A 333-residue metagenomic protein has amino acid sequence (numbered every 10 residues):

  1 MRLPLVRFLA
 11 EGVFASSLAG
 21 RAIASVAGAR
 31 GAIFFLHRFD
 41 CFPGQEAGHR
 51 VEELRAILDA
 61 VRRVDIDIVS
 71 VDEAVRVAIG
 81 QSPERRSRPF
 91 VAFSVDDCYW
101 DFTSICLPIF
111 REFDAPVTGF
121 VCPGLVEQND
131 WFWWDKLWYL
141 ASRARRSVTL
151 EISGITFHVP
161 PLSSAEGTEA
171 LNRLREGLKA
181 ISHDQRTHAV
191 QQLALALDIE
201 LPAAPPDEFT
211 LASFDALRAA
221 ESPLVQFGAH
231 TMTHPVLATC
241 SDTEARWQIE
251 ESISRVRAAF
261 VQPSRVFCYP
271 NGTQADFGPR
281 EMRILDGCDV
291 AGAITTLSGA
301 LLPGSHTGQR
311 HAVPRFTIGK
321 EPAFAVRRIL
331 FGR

Functional and structural regions predicted by a protein language model:
M1-S94, D101, F132-A141, S147-T149 (+3 more regions): C-terminal active-site subregion of NodB/CE4 polysaccharide deacetylases
V13, R21-G28, N129-P223: Extended, charge-rich helix/loop segments that form flexible, surface "patches" used to engage negatively charged
I57, I109-E112, D215-S222: Catalytic-core regions built around general acid/base machinery
C98-C106: Di-metal (Zn2+ and/or Mg2+/Mn2+) metal-binding site signature of metallo-dependent hydrolases with the MBL/beta-CASP
I105-P123: A short alpha/beta connector and helix-capping loop motif
T118-F120, G228, A291-I294: Structural detector of well-ordered beta-strand residues that form the stable sheet scaffold of enzyme domains
P123-Q128, S298-G299: Short beta-alpha junction loops
